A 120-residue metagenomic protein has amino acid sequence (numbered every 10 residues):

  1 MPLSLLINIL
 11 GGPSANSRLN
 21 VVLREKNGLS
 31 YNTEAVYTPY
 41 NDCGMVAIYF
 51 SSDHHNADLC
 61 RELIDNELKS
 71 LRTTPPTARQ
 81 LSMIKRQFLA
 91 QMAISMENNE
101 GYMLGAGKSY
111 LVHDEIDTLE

Functional and structural regions predicted by a protein language model:
M1-M45, S51-E120: Mature, solvent-exposed C-terminal subdomains and processed small-chain segments of exported/organellar
